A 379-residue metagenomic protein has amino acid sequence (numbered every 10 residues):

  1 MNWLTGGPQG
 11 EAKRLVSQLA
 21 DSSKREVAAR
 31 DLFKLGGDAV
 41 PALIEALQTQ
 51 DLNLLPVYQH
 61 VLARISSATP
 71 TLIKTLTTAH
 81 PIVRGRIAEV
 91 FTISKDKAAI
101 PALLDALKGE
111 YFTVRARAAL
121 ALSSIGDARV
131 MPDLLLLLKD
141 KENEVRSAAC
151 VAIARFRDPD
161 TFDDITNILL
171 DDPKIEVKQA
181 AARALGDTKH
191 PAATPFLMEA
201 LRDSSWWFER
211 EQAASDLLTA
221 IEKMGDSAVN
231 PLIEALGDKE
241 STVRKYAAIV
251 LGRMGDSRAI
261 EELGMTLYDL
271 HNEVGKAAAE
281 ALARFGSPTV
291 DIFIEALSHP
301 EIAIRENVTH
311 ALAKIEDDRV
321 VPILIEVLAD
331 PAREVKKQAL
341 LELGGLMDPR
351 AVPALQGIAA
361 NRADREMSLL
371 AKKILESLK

Functional and structural regions predicted by a protein language model:
M1-G6, S23-G37, E45, L52-P70 (+19 more regions): Structural detector for internal amphipathic alpha-helices that build alpha-solenoid repeat scaffolds
R202, P353-A363: TPR/TPR-like (Sel1-like) alpha-helical repeat modules
